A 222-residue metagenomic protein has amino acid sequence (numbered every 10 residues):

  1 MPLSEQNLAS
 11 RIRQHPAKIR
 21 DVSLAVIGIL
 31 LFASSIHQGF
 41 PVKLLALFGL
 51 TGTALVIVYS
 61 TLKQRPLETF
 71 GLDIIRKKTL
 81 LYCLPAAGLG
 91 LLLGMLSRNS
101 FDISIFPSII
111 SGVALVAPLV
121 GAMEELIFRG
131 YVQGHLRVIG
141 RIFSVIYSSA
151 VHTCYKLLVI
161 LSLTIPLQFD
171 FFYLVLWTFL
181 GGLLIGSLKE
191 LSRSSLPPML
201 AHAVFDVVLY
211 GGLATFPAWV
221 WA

Functional and structural regions predicted by a protein language model:
M1-L67, M95, S162, Y210-A222: N-terminal, membrane-interfacial amphipathic/helix-forming hydrophobic leader that caps and precedes the first
E5-S10, R20-D21, F32-H37, R65-F70 (+8 more regions): Aromatic-residue detector
I12, I19, L55, S60-L62 (+5 more regions): Hydrophobic alpha-helical context, especially transmembrane and signal-peptide helices
A17, L92, K189-E190: N-terminal hydrophobic signal/anchor transmembrane helix of membrane proteins
A17-S23, T79-A87, S148: Select subsegments of transmembrane alpha-helices in polytopic membrane proteins, especially boundary-proximal
G28-A33, L50-L55, L89-G94, H152-K156 (+4 more regions): Alpha-helical transmembrane segments of multipass membrane proteins
I36-L45, L62-M123, V138, S162 (+2 more regions): Juxtamembrane helix-loop-helix connectors linking adjacent transmembrane helices in multi-pass membrane enzymes
P107-A222: Transmembrane helix-loop-helix hairpins at the membrane interface of multi-pass integral membrane proteins
